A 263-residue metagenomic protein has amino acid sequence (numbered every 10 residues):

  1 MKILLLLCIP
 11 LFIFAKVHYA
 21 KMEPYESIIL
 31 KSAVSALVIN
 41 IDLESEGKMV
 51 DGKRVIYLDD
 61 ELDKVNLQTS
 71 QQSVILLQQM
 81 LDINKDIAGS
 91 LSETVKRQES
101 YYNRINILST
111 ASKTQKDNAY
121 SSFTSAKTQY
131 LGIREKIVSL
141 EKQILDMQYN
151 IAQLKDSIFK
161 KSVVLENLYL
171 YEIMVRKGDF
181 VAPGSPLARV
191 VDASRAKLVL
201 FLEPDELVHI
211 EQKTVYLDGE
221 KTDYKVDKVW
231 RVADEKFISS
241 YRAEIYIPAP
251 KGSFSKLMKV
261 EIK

Functional and structural regions predicted by a protein language model:
K2-I13: Sec-dependent N-terminal signal peptides
K16-V38, Q148-N167, R189-V190, D227-E235: Short beta-strand-turn/beta-hairpin segments enriched in glycine/proline and small hydrophobics that form edge-strand
A33, V38-K48, E172-V175: Short histidine-centered loop motifs in beta-beta connectors
M49-V50, V163-F201: Surface-exposed patches in structured soluble domains
V65, T69-Q72, Q79, S121-L165 (+1 more regions): Extended amphipathic alpha-helical segments
Q78-I137: Alpha-helical hairpins and coiled-coil heptad-repeat segments
R176, Q212-K225: Low-complexity, intrinsically disordered, polar/proline/glycine/glutamine-rich protein-protein interaction regions
Y224-K263: Structural microfeature recognizing short secondary-structure transition sites
